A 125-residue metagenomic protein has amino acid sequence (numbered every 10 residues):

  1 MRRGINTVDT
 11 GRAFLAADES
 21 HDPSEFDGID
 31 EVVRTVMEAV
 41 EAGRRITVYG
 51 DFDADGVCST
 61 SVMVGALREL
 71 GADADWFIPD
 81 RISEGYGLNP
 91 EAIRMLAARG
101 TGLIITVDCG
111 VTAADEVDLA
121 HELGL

Functional and structural regions predicted by a protein language model:
M1-L125: Replace "Mg2+/Mn2+-dependent" with "divalent metal-dependent
